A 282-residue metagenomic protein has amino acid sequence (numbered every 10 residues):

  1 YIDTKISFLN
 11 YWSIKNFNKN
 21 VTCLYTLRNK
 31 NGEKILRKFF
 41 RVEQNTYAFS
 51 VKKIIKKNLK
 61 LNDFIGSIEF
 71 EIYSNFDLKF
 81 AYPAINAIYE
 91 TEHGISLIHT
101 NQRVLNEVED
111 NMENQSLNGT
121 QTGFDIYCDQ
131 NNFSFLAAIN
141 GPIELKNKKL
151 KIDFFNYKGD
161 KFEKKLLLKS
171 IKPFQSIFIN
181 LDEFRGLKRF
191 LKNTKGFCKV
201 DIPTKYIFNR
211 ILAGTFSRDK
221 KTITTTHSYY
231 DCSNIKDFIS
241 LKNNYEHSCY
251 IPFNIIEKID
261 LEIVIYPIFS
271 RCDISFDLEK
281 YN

Functional and structural regions predicted by a protein language model:
Y1-N282: Gly/Pro-rich, tryptophan- and cysteine-flecked surface segments typical of secreted/extracellular proteins
